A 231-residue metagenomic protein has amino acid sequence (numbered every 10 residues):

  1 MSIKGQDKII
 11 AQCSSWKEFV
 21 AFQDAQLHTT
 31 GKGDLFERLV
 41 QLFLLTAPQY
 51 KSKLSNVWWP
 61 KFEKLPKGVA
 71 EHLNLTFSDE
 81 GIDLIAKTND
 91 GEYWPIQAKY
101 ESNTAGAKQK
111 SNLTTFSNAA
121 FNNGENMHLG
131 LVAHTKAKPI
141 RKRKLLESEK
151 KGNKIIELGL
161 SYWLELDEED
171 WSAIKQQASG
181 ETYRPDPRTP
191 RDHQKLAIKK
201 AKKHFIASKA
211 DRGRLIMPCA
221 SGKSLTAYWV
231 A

Functional and structural regions predicted by a protein language model:
S2-L27, Y50, L65-N74, T114 (+2 more regions): ATP-dependent helicase/translocase motor core
K32-N123: Catalytic centers of nucleases
